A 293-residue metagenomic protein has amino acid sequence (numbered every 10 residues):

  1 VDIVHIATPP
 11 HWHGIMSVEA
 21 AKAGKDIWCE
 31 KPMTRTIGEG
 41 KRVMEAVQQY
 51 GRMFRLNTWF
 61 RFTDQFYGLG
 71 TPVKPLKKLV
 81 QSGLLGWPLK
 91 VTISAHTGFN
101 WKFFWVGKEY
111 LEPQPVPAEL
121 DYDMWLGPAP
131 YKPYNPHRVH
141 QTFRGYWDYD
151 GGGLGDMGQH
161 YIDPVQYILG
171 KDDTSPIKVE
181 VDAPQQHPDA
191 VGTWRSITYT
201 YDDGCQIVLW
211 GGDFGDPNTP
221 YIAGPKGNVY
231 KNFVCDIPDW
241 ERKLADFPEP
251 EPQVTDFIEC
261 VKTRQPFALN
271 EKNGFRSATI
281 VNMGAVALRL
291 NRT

Functional and structural regions predicted by a protein language model:
V1-A46: Beta-loop-alpha module in the N-terminal Rossmann-like domain of NAD(P)-dependent dehydrogenases, especially those
I6, C29, F54-L56, K231: Hydrophobic residues in well-ordered beta-strands that form the structural core
P10-W12, W28, K41, R61 (+15 more regions): Tryptophan-centric aromatic hotspots in well-structured domains and transmembrane helices
D26, T34-D121: A contiguous active-site-proximal alpha/beta segment in oxidoreductase catalytic domains
S94-N100, A129, A183-H187, D213-F214: Glycine-rich beta-alpha junction loops
P113-E119, D123-G204: Rossmann-like dinucleotide-binding domain that binds NAD(P)(H)
P136, D150-G170, W194, G215-T293: C-terminal helical cap and adjacent loop that interface with cofactors, partners, or active-site loops
D202-Q206, K226-G227: Glycine-centered tight beta-turn/hairpin loop motif at sheet-sheet or coil-to-beta transitions
